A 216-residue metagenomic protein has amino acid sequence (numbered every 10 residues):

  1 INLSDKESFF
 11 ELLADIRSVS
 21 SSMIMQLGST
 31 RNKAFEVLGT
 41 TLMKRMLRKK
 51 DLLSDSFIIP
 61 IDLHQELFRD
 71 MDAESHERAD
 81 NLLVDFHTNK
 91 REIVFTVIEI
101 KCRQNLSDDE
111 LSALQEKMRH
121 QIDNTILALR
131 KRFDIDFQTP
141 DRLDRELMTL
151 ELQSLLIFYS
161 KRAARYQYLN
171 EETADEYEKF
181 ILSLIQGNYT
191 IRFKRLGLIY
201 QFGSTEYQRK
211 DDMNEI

Functional and structural regions predicted by a protein language model:
I1-D51: Interdomain/boundary linker segments immediately adjacent to catalytic/signaling cores
R31-M43, M71-A79, L111-T125: Phosphate/oxyanion-binding active-site loops and adjacent basic polyanion-contact surfaces
M43, N81-L83, V94-Q104: Conserved catalytic cores of phosphodiester-cleaving nucleases, focusing on short active-site segments
L47-D55, S107-L196: Acidic, metal/cofactor-coordinating or nucleic-acid-engaging core segments within structured domains
S56-I93: Active-site metal-binding core of divalent-cation-utilizing nuclease and nuclease-like domains
P60-H64, T96-I100, K194-G203: Extended hydrophobic secondary-structure segments that form protein cores and membrane-embedded regions
K90-R91, Q104-D108, E206-Q208: Eukaryotic short linear interaction motifs
S204-I216: Charge-rich, low-complexity intrinsically disordered segments
